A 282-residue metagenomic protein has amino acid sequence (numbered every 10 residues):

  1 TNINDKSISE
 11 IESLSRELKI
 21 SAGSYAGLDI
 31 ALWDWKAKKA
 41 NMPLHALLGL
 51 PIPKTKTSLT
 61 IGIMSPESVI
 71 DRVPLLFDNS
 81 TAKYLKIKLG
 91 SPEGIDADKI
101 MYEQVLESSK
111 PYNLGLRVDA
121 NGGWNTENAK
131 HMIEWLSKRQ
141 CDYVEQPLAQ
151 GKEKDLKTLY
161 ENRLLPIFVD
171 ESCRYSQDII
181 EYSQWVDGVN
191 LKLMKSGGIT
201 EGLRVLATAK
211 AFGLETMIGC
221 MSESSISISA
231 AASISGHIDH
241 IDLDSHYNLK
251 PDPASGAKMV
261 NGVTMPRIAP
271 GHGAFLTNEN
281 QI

Functional and structural regions predicted by a protein language model:
T1-A40: Metal- or metallocofactor-binding catalytic centers and their adjacent structured scaffolds across diverse enzyme
N2, D78, E107-K110, A211-L214 (+1 more regions): Generic secondary-structure signature for well-ordered alpha-helical cores
L28, N41, L85, D119 (+6 more regions): Conserved, mostly hydrophobic/aromatic
D29, W33-D34, H45, E103 (+2 more regions): Predominant activation on well-ordered alpha-helical scaffold segments within soluble catalytic domains
A37-K38, M42-K54, G262-T264: N-terminal amphipathic alpha-helix/helix-capping segment at the start of soluble metabolic enzymes
A46-R163: Metal-dependent enolase-superfamily TIM-barrel catalytic cores that perform enediolate-based chemistry
G151-D244: Catalytic alpha/beta core domains of metabolic enzymes, predominantly
M221-I282: Flexible C-terminal active-site loop/helix
